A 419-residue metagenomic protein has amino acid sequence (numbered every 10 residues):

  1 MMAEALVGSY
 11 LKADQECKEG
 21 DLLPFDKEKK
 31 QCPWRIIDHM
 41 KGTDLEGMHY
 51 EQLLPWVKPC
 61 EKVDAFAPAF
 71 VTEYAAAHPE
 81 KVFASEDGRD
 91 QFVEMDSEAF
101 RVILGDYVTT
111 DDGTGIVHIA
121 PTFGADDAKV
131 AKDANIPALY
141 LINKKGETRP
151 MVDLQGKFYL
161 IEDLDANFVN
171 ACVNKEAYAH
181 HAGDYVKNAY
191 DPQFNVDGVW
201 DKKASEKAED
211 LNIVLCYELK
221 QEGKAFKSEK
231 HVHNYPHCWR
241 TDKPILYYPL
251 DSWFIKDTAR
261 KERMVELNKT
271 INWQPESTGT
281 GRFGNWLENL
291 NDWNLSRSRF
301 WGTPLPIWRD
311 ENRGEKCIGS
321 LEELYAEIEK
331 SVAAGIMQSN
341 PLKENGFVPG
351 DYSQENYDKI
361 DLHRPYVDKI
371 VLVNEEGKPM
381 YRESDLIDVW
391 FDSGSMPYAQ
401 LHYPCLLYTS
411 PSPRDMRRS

Functional and structural regions predicted by a protein language model:
M1-S410, R414, S419: Non-cofactor substrate-recognition interfaces
